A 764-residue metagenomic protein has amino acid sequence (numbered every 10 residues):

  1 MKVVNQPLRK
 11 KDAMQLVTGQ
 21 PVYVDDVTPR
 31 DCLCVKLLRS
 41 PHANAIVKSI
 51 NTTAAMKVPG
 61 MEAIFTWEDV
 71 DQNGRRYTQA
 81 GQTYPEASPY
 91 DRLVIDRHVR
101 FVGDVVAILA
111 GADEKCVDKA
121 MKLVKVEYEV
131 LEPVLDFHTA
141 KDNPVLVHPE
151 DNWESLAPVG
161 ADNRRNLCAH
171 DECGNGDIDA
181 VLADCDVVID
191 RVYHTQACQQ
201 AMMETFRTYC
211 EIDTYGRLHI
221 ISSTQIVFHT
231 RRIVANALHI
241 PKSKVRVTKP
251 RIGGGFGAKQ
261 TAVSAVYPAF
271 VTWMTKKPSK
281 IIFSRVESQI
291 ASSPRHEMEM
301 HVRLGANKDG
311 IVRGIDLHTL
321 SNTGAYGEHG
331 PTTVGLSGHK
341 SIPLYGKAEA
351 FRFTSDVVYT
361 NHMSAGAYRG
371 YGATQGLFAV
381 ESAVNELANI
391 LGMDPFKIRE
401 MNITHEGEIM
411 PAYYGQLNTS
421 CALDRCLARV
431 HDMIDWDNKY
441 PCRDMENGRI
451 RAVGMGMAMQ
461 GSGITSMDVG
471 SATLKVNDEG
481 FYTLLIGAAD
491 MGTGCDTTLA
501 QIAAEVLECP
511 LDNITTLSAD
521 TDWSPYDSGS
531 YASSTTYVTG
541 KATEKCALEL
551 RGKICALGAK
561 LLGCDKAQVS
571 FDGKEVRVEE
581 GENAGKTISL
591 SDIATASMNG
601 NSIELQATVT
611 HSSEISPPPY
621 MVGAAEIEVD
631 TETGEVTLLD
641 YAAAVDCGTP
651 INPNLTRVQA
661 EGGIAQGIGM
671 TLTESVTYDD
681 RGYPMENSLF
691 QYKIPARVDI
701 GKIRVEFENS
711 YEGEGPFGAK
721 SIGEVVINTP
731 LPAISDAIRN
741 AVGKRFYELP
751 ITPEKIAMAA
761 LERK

Functional and structural regions predicted by a protein language model:
M1-G160, V188: Flexible, low-hydrophobicity surface segments
Q6, D12-Q15, Q82-P85, A161-T208 (+5 more regions): Glycine-rich loop/linker segments at domain edges
W67-E68, H239-K244, M274-S279, K308 (+2 more regions): C-terminal catalytic domains of large/alpha subunits in multi-subunit enzymes
G74-Q79, A120-L123, R231-I233, F256-A262 (+12 more regions): Short acidic, glycine/serine/threonine-rich loops at helix termini
P85, R97-H98, P241-K244, T248-K249 (+2 more regions): Conserved catalytic cysteine-centered active-site region of acyl-thioester-dependent Claisen-condensing enzymes
V147-L238, I403-F481, G623, M685-E706: Helix-loop-helix junctions that connect adjacent transmembrane helices in secondary transporters/permeases, recognized
R232, G253-K276, K280-F283, C495-A503: Thiamine diphosphate
S462-S524, T539: Catalytic phosphate/nucleotide-handling subdomain of diverse soluble enzymes
